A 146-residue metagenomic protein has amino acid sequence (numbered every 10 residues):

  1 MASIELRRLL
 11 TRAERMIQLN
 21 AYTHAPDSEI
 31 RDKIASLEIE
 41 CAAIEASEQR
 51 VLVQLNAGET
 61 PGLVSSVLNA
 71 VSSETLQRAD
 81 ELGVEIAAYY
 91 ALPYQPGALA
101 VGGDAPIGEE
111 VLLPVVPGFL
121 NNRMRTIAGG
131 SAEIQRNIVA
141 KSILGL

Functional and structural regions predicted by a protein language model:
M1-L146: Alpha-helical interface subdomain recognition
